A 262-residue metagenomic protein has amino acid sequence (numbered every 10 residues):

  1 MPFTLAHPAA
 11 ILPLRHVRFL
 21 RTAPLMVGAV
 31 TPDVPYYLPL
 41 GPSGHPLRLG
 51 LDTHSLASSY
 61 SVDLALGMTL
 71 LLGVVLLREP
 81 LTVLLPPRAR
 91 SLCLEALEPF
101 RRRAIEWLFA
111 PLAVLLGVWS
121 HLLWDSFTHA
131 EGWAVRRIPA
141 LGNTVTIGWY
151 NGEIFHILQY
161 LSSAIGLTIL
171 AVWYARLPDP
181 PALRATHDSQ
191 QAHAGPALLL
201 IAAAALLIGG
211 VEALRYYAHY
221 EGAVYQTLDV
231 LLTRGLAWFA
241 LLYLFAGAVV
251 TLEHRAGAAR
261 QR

Functional and structural regions predicted by a protein language model:
M1-R262: N-terminal membrane-targeting hydrophobic helices
